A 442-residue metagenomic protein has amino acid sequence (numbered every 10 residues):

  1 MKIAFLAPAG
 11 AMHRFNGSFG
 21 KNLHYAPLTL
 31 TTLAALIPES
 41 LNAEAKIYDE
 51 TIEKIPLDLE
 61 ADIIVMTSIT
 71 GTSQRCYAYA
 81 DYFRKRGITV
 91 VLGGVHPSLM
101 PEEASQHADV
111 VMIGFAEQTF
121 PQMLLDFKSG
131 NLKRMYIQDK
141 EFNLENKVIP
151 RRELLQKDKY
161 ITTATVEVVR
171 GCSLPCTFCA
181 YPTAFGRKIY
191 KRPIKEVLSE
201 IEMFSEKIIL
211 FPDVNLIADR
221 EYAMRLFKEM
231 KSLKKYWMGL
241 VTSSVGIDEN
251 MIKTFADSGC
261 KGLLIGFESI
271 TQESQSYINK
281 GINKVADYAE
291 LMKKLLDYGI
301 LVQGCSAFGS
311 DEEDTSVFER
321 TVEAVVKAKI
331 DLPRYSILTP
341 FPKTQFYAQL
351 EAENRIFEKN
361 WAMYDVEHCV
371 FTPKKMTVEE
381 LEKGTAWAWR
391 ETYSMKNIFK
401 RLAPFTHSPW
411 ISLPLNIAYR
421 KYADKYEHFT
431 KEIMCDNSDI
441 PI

Functional and structural regions predicted by a protein language model:
M1-F204, I208: Acidic, low-complexity intrinsically disordered segments
K2-F5, N42-K46, F127, Q156-D158 (+4 more regions): Radical SAM enzyme core and accessory elements
P8-R14, E103, R220-E221, E273-I278 (+3 more regions): Flexible glycine/acidic-rich beta-alpha junction loops that bind and position SAM and/or redox cofactors in anaerobic
L36-E44, F204, L291-V302, A328 (+1 more regions): A structural motif corresponding to the C-terminal end of an alpha-helix and its immediate exit/capping segment
P56, A61-T70, M224-M230, D314-I330 (+1 more regions): Short, electropositive alpha-helical surface patch
V91-L92, M112, Y136, M238-L240 (+2 more regions): Structural detector of well-ordered beta-strand residues that form the stable sheet scaffold of enzyme domains
E103-Q122, T254-L263, R320-Y335: Structural recognition of alpha->loop->beta junctions
I149-Q303, F308, E319-E323: Radical SAM [4Fe-4S] cluster-binding motif and immediate context
